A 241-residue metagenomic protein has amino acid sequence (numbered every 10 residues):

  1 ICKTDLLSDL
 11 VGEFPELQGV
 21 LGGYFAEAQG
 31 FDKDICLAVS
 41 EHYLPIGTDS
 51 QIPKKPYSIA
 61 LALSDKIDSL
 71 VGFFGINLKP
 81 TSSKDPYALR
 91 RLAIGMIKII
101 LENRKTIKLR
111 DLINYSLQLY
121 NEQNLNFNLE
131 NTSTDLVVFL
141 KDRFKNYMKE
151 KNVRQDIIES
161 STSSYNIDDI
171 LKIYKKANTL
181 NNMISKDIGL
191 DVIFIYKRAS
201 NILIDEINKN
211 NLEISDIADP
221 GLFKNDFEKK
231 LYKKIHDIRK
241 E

Functional and structural regions predicted by a protein language model:
I1-E241: Amphipathic alpha-helical "coupling" segments that flank catalytic cores
